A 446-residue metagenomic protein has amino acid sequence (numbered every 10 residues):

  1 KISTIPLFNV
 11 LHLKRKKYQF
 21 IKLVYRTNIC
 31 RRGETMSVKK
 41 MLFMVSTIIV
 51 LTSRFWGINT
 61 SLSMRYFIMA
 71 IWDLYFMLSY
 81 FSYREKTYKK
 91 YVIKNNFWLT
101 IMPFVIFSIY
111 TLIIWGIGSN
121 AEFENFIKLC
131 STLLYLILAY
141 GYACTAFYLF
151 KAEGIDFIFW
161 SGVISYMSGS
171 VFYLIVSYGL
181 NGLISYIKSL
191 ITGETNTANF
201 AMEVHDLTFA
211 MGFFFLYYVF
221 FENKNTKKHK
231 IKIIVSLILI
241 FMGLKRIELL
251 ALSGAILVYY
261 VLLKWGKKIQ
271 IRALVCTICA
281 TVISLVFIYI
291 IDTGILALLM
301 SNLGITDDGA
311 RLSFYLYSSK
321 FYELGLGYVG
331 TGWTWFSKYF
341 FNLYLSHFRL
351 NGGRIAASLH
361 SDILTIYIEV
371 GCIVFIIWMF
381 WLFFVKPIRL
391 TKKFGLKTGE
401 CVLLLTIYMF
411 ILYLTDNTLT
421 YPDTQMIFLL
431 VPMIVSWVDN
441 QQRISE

Functional and structural regions predicted by a protein language model:
T4, V24, Q270-I271, E369-F410 (+1 more regions): Hydrophobic transmembrane alpha-helices and their immediate junctions
R26-E85, I106-W115, Y173, S177: N-terminal signal-anchor transmembrane segment
K90, Y218-T293, I376, K392-F394 (+2 more regions): Hydrophobic alpha-helical segments of polytopic membrane proteins
N96-I109, N120-Y148, F157, S161-M167: Aromatic-anchored transmembrane helix interface
I117, A121, Y166-D206, L345-R354: Membrane-interfacial helix-loop-helix modules of multi-pass inner-membrane proteins that assemble, modify, or transport
I155-L183, F200-L262: Alpha-helical transmembrane segments of multi-pass inner-membrane proteins
F215-L216, V402-E446: Transmembrane alpha-helices of multi-pass inner-membrane enzymes
I305-K320, L324, V329-V370: Long extracytoplasmic/lumenal interhelical loops at the membrane interface of multi-pass membrane proteins
